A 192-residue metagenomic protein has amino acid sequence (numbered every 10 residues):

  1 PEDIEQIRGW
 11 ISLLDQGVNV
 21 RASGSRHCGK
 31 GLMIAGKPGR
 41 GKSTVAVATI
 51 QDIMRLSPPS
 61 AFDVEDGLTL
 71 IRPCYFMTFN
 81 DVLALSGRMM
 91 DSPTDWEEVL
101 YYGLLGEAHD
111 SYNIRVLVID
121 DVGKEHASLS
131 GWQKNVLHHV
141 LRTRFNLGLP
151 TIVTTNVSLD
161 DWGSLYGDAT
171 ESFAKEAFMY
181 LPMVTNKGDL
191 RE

Functional and structural regions predicted by a protein language model:
P1-L32: Pre-Walker A (pre-P-loop) alpha-helix and adjacent loop at the N terminus of AAA/AAA+ ATPase modules, a conserved
I7-D15, V47-S57: Short, well-ordered amphipathic alpha-helices
G24-V47: Walker A/P-loop nucleotide-binding motif
S25, D66-T69, Y102-Y112, R142-G148 (+1 more regions): Conserved catalytic network of the ASCE P-loop NTPase/AAA+ motor domain
I50, R55, V82-A84, M89 (+1 more regions): Replace "adjacent to P-loop NTPase cores in ATP/GTP-dependent enzymes" with "adjacent to NTP-binding cores
M54-Y112, G131: Short glycine-rich substrate-engagement loop in P-loop NTPases that contacts/grips substrate
P73, Y112-V116, L147-V153: Loop/turn-to-beta-strand initiation segments
V118-D120: PRPP/pyrophosphate-binding module of the type I phosphoribosyltransferase fold
